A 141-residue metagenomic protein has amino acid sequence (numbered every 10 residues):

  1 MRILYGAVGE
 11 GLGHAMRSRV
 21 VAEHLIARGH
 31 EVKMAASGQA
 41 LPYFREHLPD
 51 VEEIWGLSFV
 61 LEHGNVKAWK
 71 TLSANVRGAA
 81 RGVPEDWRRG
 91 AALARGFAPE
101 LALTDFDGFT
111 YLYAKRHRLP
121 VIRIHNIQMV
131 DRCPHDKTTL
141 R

Functional and structural regions predicted by a protein language model:
M1-L4: Extreme N-terminal starter segment of soluble prokaryotic enzymes
G6-R19: A short, glycine/small-residue-rich beta-strand->loop->alpha-helix junction that serves as a flexible
H24, L112-Y113: Hydrophobic/aromatic ligand-binding patch that stacks against planar heteroaromatic rings of cofactors or nucleotides
A27-R28, V32-V83: Conserved nucleotide-sugar phosphate-binding/catalytic loop shared by glycosyltransferases and other
V32, D50-V51, P99, L119-I122: Hydrophobic anchor at the start of a short beta-strand that flanks the dinucleotide cofactor-binding loop
A68-F109: Conserved nucleotide-sugar donor-binding subdomain of glycosyltransferases
P120-R141: Active-site-proximal region of nucleotide-activated glycan assembly enzymes, centered on histidine/acidic-rich loops
